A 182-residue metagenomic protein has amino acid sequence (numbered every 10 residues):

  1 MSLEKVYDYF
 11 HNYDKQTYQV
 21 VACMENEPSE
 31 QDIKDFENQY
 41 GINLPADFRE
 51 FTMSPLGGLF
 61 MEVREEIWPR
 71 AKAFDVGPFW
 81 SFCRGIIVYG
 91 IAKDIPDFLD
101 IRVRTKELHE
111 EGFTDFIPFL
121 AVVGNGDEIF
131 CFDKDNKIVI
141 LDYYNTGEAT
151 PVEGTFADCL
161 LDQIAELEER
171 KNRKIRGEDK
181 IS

Functional and structural regions predicted by a protein language model:
M1-G124, I175-G177: A surface-exposed partner-binding patch
T114, D133-K137: A short, compositionally biased
G124-N125, D135: Short strand-connecting beta-turns/loops that link adjacent beta-strands
E128-F132: Short, surface-exposed beta-strand/loop micro-motifs that present aromatic residues
K137-Y144: Intrinsically disordered, low-complexity regulatory segments enriched in Ser/Thr/Pro and charged residues
N145-G147, K180: A short, acidic, flexible beta-alpha connecting loop/helix-capping segment that sits on the rim of active
A149-E166: Compact, glycine/acidic-enriched structural inserts
E166-N172, R176, I181: Acidic, carboxylate-rich catalytic segments that either coordinate divalent cations
